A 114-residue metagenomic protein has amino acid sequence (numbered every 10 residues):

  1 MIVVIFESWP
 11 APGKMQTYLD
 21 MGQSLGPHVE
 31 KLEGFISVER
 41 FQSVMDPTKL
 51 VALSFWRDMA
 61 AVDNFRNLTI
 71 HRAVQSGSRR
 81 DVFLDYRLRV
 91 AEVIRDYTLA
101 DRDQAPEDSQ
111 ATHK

Functional and structural regions predicted by a protein language model:
M1-L50, M59-N67, V82-K114: Short S/T/G/P-rich N-terminal loop/turn motif that feeds into the first structured element of a domain
V74: Conserved short loop/helix modules at catalytic or binding sites in compact beta-alpha or helix-hairpin-helix contexts
